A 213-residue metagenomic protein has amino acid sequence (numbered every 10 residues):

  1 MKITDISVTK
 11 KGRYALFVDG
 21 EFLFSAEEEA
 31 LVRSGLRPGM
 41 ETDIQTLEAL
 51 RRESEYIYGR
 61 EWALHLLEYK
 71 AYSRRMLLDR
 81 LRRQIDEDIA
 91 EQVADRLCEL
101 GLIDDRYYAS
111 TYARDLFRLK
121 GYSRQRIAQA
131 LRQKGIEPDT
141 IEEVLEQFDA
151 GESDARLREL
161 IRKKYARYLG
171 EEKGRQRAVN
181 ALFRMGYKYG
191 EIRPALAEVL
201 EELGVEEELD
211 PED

Functional and structural regions predicted by a protein language model:
M1-D213: An alpha-helical, amphipathic repeat domain used for nucleic-acid recognition, typified by the mTERF helical solenoid
